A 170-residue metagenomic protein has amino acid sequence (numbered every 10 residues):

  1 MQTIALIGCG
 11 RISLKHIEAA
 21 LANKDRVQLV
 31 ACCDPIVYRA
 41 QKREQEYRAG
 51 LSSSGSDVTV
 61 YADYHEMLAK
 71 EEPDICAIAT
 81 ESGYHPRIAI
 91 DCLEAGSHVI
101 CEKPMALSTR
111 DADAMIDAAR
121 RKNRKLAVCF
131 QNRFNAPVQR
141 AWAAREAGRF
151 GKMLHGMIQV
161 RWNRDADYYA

Functional and structural regions predicted by a protein language model:
M1-S52: N-terminal Rossmann-like dinucleotide-binding module
H16, S56-A118: Beta-loop-alpha module in the N-terminal Rossmann-like domain of NAD(P)-dependent dehydrogenases, especially those
A31, D74-I75, H155: Short, Asp-centered acidic motifs that coordinate Mg2+ and/or phosphate in catalytic or ligand-binding sites
A49-T59, A119-K125: A short helix-to-beta-strand connector/capping loop
Y84, P104, A127-R133: Rossmann-like NAD(P)(H) cofactor-binding subdomain of soluble oxidoreductases
A114-N132, G151-G156: Rossmann-fold dehydrogenase core element
N132-A170: Predominantly a Rossmann-like dinucleotide-binding segment in NAD(P)-dependent oxidoreductases
